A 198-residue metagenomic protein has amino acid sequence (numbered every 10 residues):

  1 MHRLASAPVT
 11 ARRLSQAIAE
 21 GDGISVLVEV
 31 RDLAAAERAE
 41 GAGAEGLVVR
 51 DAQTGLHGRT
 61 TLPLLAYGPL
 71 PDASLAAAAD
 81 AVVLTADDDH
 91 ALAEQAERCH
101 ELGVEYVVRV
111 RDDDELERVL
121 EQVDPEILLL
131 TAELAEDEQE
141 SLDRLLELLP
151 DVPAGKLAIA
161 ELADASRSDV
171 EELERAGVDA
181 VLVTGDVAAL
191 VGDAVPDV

Functional and structural regions predicted by a protein language model:
M1-A34: N-terminal amphipathic alpha-helix/helix-capping segment at the start of soluble metabolic enzymes
R3-S15, V48-D72, L84-E101, D114-R118 (+3 more regions): Active-site-adjacent beta->alpha loops and helix N-cap segments on the catalytic face of soluble alpha/beta enzymes
A19-D22, A77, H100, L120: Alpha-helix boundary recognition
G21, P153-A154: Short helix-terminating capping/connector loops at secondary-structure junctions
D22, R31-T61: Long, hydrophobic/aromatic N-terminal blocks
I24-V30, G46-V49, L62-G68, D80-L84 (+4 more regions): Hydrophobic faces of well-ordered beta-strands that scaffold small-molecule active sites in alpha/beta enzyme cores
A35-G41, L70-D80, D113-V123, A154-A158 (+1 more regions): Catalytic cores of alpha/beta
D179-V181, D197-V198: Long, contiguous C-terminal modules that act as interaction/assembly or targeting platforms
